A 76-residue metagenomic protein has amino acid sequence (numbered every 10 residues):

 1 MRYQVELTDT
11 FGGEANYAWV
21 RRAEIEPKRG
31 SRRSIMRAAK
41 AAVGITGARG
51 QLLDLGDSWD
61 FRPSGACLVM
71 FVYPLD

Functional and structural regions predicted by a protein language model:
M1-R21: Short aromatic-glycine-(Arg/Gly/Cys) micro-motifs in beta-strand/loop hairpins
Y3-V5, I25, I35, A39 (+1 more regions): Hydrophobic beta-strand residues in large extracellular and virion-surface proteins
T8-F11, E26-K28, G56-R62: Intrinsically disordered, low-complexity regions of eukaryotic proteins
F11-G13, R29-S31, D76: Residues that cap or initiate secondary-structure elements
E14, R22, R37-A41, G47 (+1 more regions): Residue-level detector of intrinsically disordered, flexible termini and proteolytic processing junctions
Y17-R32: A short, exposed loop/beta-hairpin motif centered on an aromatic-Gly-Thr core
K28-L53: A short, charged, amphipathic alpha-helix used as a generic interaction element across diverse proteins
G44-D76: Short, mixed-charge low-complexity intrinsically disordered segments
